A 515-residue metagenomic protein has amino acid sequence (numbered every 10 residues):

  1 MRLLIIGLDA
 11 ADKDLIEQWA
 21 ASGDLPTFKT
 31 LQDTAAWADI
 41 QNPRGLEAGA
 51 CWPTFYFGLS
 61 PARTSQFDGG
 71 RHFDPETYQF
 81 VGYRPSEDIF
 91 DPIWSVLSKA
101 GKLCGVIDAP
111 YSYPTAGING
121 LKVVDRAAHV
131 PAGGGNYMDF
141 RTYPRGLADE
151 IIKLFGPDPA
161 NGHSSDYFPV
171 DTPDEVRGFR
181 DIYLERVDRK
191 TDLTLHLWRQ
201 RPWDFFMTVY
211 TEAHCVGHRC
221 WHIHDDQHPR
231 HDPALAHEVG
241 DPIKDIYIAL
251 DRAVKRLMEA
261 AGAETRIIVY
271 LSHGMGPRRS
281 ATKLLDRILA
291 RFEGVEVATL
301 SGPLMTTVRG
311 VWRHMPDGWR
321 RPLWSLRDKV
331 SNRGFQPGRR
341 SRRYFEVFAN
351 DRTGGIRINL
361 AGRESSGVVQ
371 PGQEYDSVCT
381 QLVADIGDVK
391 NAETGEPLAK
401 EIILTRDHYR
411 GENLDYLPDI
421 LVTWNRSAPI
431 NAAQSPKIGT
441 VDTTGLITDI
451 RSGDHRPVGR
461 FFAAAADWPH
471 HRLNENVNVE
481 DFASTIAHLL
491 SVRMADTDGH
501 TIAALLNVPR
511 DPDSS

Functional and structural regions predicted by a protein language model:
M1-E17, L31, F55, L97 (+7 more regions): Beta-strand elements within well-structured catalytic alpha/beta cores of enzymes that handle phosphate/sulfate esters
L8, E17, A38-Q41, E47 (+7 more regions): Secreted, luminal/periplasmic, and some membrane-associated catalytic domains that remodel anionic oxygen-ester
I16-A62, L103-I107: Short, structured active-site-proximal loop/turn typified by the sulfatase FGly-forming signature C/S-X-P-X-R
Y56, G117-F140, H218-H228, R279-R291: Aromatic- and acidic-residue-enriched segments that line the glycan-binding/catalytic groove of carbohydrate-active
Y78-P85, V176-E185, L235-I246: The substrate-binding groove and active-site-proximal loops of carbohydrate-active enzymes, especially glycoside
A127-N136, F140-R201, Y210-E212, G217-D225: Extended, H/D-rich, highly charged conserved domains that either
Q200-D245, A249, T353, I358-Q373: Active-site His/acidic residue clusters
T423-A483: Low-complexity, glycine/alanine/valine/leucine- and proline-rich hydrophobic stretches
